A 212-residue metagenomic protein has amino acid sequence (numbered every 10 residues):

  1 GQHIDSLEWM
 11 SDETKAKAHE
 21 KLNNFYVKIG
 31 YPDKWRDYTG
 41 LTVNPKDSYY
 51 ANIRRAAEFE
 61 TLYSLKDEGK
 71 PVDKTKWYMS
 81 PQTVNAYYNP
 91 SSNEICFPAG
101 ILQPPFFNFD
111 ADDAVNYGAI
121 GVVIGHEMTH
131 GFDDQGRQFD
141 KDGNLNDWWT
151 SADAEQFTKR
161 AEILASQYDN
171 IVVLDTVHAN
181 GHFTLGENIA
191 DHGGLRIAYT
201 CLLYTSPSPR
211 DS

Functional and structural regions predicted by a protein language model:
G1-S206, S212: Intrinsically disordered, low-complexity linker/terminal regions across diverse proteins
